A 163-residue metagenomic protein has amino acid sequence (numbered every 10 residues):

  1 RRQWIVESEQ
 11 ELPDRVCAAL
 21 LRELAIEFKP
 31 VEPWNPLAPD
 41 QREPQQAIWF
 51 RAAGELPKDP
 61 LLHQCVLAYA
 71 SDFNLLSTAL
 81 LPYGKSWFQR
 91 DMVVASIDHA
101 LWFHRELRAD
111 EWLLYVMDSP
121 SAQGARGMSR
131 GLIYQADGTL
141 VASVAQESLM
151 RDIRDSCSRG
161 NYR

Functional and structural regions predicted by a protein language model:
R1-R163: Terminal targeting signals and extreme-terminal segments of soluble enzymes
